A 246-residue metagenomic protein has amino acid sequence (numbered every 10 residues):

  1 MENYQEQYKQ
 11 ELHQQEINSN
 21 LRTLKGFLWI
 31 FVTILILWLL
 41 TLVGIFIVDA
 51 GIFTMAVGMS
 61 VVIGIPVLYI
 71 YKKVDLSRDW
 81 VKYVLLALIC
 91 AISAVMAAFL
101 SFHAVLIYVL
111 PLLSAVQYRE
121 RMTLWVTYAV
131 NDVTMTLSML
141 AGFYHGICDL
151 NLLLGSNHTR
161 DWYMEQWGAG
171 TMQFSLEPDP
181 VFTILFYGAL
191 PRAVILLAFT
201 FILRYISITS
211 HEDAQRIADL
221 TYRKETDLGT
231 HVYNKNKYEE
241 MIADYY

Functional and structural regions predicted by a protein language model:
M1-I17: Short, Lys/Arg-rich, polar N-terminal cytosolic tail immediately upstream of the first transmembrane signal-anchor
K25-S101, I107-L113, N131-D132: Hydrophobic transmembrane alpha-helices and their membrane-interface boundaries in multi-pass, membrane-anchored
T123-N157: Hydrophobic alpha-helical membrane-insertion segments
I147-V181: Membrane-interfacial helical/loop segments at transmembrane boundaries in membrane proteins
A169-F199: Hydrophobic alpha-helical transmembrane segments
L190-R223: Juxtamembrane or sensor-core-proximal signal-transducing alpha helices that couple sensory domains to cytosolic
L220-E240: Conserved nucleotide-binding and Mg2+-coordinating catalytic segments in signaling enzymes
